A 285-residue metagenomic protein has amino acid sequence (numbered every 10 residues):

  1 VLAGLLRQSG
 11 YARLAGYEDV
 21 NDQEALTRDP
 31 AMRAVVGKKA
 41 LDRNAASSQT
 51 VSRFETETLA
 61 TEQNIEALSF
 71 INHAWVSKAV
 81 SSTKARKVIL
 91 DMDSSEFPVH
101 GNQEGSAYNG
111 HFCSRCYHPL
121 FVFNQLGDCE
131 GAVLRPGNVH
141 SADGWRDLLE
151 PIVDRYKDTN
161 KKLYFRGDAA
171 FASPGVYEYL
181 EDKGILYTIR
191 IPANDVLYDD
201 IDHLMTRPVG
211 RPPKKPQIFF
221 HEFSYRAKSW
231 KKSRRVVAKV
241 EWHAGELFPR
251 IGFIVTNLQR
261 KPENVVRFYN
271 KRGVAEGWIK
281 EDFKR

Functional and structural regions predicted by a protein language model:
V1-R7, D143: Basic, short loop/linker segments at the boundary and entry of helix-turn-helix/winged-helix-like folds
Q8-S9, Q23, R43, S47-V51 (+6 more regions): Short, conserved catalytic/metal-binding motifs centered on acidic residues
D19-K38: DNA-recognition alpha helix
V35-G37, V99-G105, E130-L134, G144 (+2 more regions): Short acidic, glycine/serine/threonine-rich loops at helix termini
A40-F121: Active-site-proximal, Lys/Arg-enriched surface segment that forms a nucleic-acid-binding/basic interface patch
N109-T159: Electropositive, glycine- and tryptophan-enriched low-complexity nucleic-acid-binding patches
S141-V196: Domain-level cores of phosphate- or acyl-group-handling catalytic modules
L186-K284: An anionic, glycine-rich sequence signature occurring as long contiguous blocks
